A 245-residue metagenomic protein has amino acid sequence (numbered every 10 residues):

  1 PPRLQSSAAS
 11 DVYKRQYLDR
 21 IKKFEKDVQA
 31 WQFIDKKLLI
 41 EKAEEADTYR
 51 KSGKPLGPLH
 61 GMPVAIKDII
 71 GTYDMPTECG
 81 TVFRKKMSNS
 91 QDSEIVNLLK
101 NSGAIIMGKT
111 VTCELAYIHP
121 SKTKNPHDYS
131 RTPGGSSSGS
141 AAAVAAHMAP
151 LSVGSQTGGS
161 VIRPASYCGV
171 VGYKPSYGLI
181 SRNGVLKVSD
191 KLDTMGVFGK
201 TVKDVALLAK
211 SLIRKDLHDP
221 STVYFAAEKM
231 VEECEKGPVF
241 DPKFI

Functional and structural regions predicted by a protein language model:
P1-A9, Y13: Single conserved hydrophobic/aromatic residue that forms the stacking wall/gate of nucleotide- or nucleobase-binding
R3, P58, G134, G237-D241: Short, flexible hinge/linker loops that cap or flank conserved catalytic cores
S7, I34, S138, D193 (+1 more regions): Residue-level signal for the nucleotide or nucleotide-sugar donor/cofactor binding architecture
S10-F83, M87: N-terminal, positively charged, Ser/Thr/Ala/Gly-biased leader segments that form transit/presequence-like amphipathic
R15-L18, I40, E44, K100 (+4 more regions): Predominant activation on well-ordered alpha-helical scaffold segments within soluble catalytic domains
I21, E25, G103-A104, Y177 (+1 more regions): A generic secondary-structure signal for well-formed alpha-helical elements
L59-M195: Short glycine/serine-rich loop/turn segments
K174-I245: A short helix-breaking turn/cap at a secondary-structure junction
